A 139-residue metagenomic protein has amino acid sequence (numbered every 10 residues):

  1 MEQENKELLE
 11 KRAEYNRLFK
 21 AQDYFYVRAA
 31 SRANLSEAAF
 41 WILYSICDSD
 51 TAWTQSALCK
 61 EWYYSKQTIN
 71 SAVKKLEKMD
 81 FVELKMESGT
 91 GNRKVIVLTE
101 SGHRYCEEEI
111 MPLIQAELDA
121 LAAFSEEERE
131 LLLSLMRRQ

Functional and structural regions predicted by a protein language model:
M1-A33, M79-F81: N-terminal leader segment of winged-helix/HTH proteins
M1-K6, E126-Q139: C-terminal regulatory/oligomerization modules of transcriptional regulators
E14, F25, W41-S45, R104 (+1 more regions): Pre-recognition alpha-helix immediately N-terminal to the DNA-recognition helix within helix-turn-helix or winged-helix
Y15-L18, Q22, W62, Y105 (+2 more regions): Alpha-helical linker/hinge and terminal dimerization helices associated with HTH transcriptional regulators
Y24-T68: N-terminal helix-turn-helix DNA-binding core of bacterial DNA-binding proteins
Y44-D48, I110, R137: Short, locally clustered residues in the helix-turn-helix/winged-helix DNA-binding domain
S71: DNA-binding alpha-helical recognition surfaces that contact promoter or target DNA
K74-L131: Charged, amphipathic alpha-helical coiled-coil/dimerization segments
